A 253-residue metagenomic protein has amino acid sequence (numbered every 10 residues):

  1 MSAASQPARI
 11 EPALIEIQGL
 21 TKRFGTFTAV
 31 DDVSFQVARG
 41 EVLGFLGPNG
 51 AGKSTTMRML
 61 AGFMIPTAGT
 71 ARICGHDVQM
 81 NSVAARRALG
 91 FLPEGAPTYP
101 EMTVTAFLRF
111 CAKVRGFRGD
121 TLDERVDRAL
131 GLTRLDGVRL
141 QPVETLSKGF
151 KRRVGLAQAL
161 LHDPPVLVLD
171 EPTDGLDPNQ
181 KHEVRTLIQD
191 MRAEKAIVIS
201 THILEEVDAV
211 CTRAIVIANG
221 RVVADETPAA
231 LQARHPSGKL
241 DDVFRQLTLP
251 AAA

Functional and structural regions predicted by a protein language model:
A61: Helix-to-loop junction immediately C-terminal to a conserved catalytic motif
R109, K113, D120-V138: Conserved ABC ATPase "signature" region
L167-E171: Catalytic Walker B motif of ABC-type/P-loop ATPase nucleotide-binding domains
K181-A193: Helical segment within the ABC ATPase nucleotide-binding domain
V207-A209: A short, surface-exposed alpha-helical micro-motif characterized by mixed small hydrophobic and charged/polar residues
D225-E226: ABC ATPase "signature
